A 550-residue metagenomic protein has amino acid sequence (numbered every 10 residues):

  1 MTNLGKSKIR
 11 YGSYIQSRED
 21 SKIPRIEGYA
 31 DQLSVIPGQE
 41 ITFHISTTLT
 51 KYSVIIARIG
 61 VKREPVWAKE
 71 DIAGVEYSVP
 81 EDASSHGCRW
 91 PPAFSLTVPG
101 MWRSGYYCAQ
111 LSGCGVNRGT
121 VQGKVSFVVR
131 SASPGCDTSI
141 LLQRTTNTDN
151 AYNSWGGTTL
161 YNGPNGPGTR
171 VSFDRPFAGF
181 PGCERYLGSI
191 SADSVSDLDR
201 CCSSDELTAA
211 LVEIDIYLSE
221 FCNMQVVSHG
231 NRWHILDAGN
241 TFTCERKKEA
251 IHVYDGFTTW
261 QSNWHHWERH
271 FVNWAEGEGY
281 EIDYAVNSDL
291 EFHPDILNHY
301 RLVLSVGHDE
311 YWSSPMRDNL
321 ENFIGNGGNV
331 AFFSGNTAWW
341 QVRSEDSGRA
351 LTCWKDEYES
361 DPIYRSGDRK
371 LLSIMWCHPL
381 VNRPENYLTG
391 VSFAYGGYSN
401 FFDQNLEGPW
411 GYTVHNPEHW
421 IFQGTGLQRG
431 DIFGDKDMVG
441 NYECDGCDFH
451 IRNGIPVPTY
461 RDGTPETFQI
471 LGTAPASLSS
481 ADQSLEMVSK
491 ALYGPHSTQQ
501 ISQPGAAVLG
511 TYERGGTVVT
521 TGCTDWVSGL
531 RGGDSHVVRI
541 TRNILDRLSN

Functional and structural regions predicted by a protein language model:
N3-R25: Proline/serine/threonine-rich low-complexity linkers at boundaries of modular beta-sandwich domains
E27-T50, I55-K62, W67-V116, G123-S126: Ligand-binding face of N-terminal immunoglobulin V-set domains in extracellular IgSF glycoproteins
S46-R63, I72, G119-I296: Aromatic-Pro/Gly-enriched surface loop or interdomain linker that acts as a lid/target-recognition segment
A73, Y77-C88, A93-T97, M101-R103 (+2 more regions): Helical hinge/lid and interdomain linker segments adjacent to catalytic or ligand-binding clefts that mediate domain
C108, L141, R301-V306, V518-T520: Structural motif
S112, Q143-N147, N287-S288, S305-H308 (+3 more regions): Active-site-proximal beta-strand/loop segments in catalytic clefts of secreted hydrolases
G156-L160, N319-E321, W340, S344-D356: Short secondary-structure boundary/capping segments
S347-N543, R547-L548: Glycine-rich, aromatic-lined ligand/substrate-binding cores of catalytic and carbohydrate-binding domains
